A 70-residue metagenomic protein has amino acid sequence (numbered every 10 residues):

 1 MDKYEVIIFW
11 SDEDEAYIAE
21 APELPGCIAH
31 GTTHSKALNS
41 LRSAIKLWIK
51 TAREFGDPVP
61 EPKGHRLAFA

Functional and structural regions predicted by a protein language model:
M1-E5, S35, N39-A70: Short, charged, surface-exposed hinge/linker loops at domain edges that act as mobile lids or interdomain connectors
Y4, E23-G26: Short amphipathic alpha-helical segments
F9-L24: Short aromatic-glycine-(Arg/Gly/Cys) micro-motifs in beta-strand/loop hairpins
P25-K36: A short, exposed loop/beta-hairpin motif centered on an aromatic-Gly-Thr core
